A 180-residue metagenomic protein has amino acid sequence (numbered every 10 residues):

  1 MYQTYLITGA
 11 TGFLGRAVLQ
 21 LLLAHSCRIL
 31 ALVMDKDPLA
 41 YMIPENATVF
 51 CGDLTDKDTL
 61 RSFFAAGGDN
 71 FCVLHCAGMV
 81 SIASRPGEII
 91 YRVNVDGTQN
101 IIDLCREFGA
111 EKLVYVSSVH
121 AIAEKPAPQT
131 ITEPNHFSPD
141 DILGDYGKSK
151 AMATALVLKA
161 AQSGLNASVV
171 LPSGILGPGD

Functional and structural regions predicted by a protein language model:
Y2-H25: N-terminal Rossmann NAD(P)H-binding glycine-rich loop of SDR-like oxidoreductase domains
F13-R16, V95, A151: Residues forming the Rossmann-fold NAD(P)(H) cofactor-binding site
C27-D37: Conserved glycine-rich Rossmann-like NAD(P)H-binding loop of the short-chain dehydrogenase/reductase
I43, T48-D96, L104-E107: NAD(P)H-binding glycine-rich loop region in Rossmannoid oxidoreductase-like domains and their noncatalytic homologs
A77, V114-S118, S173: Active-site beta-alpha turn of Rossmann-fold NAD(P)-dependent dehydrogenases/reductases
D96, N100-D145, S168: Conserved Rossmann-fold NAD(P)-dependent oxidoreductase catalytic core, especially the SDR/UDP-sugar
D141-L171: Active-site Tyr-X1-5-Lys
S163-G164, L176-D180: Glycine/proline-rich active-site loop of Rossmann-fold NAD(P)-dependent oxidoreductases
